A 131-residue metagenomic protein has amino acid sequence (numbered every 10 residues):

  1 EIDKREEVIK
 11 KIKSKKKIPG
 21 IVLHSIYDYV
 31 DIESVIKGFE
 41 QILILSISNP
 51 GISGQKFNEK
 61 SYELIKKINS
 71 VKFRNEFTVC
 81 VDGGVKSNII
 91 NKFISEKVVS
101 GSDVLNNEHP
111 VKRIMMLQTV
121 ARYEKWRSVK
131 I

Functional and structural regions predicted by a protein language model:
E1-K4, L43-G54, S95-M115: Glycine-rich phosphate-binding active-site loops on the catalytic face of alpha/beta enzymes
E1-T78: Conserved anion-binding
V8-I12, K92, M116-L117: Short, aromatic/basic amphipathic alpha-helical patches
I26-G38, V81-V98: Catalytic cores of alpha/beta
Y62-I65, I90, I114: Short amphipathic alpha-helical surface patches that serve as generic macromolecular interface elements
S70, R74-V81, K86-N88, K97-I131: Alpha/beta catalytic cores of nucleotide-metabolism and tRNA/nucleoside-modifying enzymes
